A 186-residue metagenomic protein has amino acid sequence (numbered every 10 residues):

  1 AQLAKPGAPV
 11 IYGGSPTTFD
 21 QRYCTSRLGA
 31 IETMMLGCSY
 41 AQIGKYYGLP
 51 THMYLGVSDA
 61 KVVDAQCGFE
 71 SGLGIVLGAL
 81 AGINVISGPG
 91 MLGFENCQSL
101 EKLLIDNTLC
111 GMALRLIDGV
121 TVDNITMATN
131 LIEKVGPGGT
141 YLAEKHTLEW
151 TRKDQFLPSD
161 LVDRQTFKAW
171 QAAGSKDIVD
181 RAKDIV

Functional and structural regions predicted by a protein language model:
A1-L109: Glycine-rich anion/phosphate-binding loop at the beta-strand->alpha-helix junction
E101-V186: Catalytic-core signal marking the mid-to-C-terminal active-site face
